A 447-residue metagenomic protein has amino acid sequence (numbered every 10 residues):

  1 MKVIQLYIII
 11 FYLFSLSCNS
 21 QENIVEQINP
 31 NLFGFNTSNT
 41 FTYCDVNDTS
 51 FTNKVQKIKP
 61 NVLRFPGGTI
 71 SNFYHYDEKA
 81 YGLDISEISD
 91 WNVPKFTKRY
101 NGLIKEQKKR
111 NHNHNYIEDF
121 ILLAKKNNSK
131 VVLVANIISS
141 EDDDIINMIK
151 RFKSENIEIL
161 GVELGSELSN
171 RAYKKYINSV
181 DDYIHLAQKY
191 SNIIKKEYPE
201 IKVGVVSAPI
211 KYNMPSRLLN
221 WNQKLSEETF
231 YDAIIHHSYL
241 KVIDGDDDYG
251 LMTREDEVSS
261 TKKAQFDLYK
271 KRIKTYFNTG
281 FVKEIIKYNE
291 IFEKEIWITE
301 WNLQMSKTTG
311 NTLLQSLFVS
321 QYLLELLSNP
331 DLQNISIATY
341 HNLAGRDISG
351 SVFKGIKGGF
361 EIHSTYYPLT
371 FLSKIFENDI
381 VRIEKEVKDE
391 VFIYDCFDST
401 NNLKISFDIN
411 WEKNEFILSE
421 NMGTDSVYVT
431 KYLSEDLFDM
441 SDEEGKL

Functional and structural regions predicted by a protein language model:
M1-Q21: Bacterial Sec-dependent N-terminal signal peptides
E22-D232: N-terminal catalytic cores of secreted or lumenal carbohydrate-active enzymes
F41-C44, I70-Y74, S140-E141, S169-R171 (+6 more regions): Flexible loop/turn segments at secondary-structure boundaries
S71, W297-V391: Aromatic/acidic polysaccharide-binding cleft in carbohydrate-active enzymes
L133, L164, V205, I298 (+2 more regions): Structural beta-sheet core signal
V180-S316: Noncatalytic carbohydrate-binding groove/subsite architecture in carbohydrate-active enzymes
K388-S426, T430-D436: Carbohydrate-binding surface patches
E443-L447: C-terminal beta-strand-rich structural cap/linker in extracellular carbohydrate-active enzymes
